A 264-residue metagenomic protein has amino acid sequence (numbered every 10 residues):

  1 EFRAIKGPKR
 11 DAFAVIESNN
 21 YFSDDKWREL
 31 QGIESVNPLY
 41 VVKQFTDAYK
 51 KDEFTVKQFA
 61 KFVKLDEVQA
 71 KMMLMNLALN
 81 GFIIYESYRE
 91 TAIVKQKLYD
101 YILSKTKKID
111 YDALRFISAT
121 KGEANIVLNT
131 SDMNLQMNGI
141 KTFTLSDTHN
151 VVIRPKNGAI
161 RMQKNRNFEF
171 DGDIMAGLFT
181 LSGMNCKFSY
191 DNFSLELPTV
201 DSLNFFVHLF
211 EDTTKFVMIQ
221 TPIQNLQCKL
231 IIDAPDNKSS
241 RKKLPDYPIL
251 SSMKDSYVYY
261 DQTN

Functional and structural regions predicted by a protein language model:
E1-N264: N-terminal targeting or signal-anchor segments and their processing/structural boundaries
